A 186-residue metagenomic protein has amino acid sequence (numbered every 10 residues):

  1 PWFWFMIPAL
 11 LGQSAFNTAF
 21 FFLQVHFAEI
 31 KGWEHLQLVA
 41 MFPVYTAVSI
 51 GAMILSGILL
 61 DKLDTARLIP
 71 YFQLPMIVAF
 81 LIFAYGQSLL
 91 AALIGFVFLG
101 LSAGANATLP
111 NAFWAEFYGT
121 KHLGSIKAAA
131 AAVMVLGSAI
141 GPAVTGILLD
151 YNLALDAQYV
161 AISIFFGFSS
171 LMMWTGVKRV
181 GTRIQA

Functional and structural regions predicted by a protein language model:
P1-M53: Extracytoplasmic gate region of multi-pass secondary transporters
A52-D64, L149-D150: Helix-to-loop junctions at the C-terminal end of transmembrane segments in multipass secondary transporters
R67-I82: Structural signature of the two symmetry-related core transmembrane helices
L90-F98: Paired small-residue
A105-Y118: Intracellular juxtamembrane helix-capping segments at the cytosolic ends of symmetry-related transmembrane helices
F117-N152: A late C-terminal transmembrane helix in Major Facilitator Superfamily
I147-F165: A membrane-interface helix-boundary motif in multi-pass transporters
S163-A186: Multi-pass alpha-helical transporter architecture, strongest for 12-TM Major Facilitator/SLC carriers used
